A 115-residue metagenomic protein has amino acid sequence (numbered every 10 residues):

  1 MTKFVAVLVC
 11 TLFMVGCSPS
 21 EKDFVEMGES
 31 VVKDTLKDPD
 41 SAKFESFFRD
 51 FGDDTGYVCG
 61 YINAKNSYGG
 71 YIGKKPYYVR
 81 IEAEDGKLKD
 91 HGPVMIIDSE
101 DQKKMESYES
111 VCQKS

Functional and structural regions predicted by a protein language model:
M1-V15: Sec-dependent bacterial lipoprotein signal peptides
C17-S115: Cystatin/cathelin-like cysteine-protease inhibitor module
